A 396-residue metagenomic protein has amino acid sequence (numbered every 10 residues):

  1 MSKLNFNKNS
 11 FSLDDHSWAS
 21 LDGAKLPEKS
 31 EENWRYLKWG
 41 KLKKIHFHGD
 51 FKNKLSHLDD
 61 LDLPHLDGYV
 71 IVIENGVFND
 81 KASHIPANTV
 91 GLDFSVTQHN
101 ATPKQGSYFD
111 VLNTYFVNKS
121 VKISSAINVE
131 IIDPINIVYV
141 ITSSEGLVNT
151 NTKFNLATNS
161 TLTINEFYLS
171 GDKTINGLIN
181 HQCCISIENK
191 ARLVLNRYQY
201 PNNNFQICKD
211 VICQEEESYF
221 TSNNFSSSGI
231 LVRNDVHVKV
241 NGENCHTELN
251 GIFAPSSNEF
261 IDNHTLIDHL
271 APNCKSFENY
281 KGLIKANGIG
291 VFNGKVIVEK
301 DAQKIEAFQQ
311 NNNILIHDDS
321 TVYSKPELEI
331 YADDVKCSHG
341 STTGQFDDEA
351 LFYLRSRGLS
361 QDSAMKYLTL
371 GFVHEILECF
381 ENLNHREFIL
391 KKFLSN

Functional and structural regions predicted by a protein language model:
M1-T114, K119, G282-K285: N-terminal amphipathic, basic helical "cap/leader" segment at the start of enzyme domains
L21, S160, C245, A364-M365: Small-residue helix-packing motif on alpha-helices
K25-E28, V373-N382: Short arginine-rich
G40, F205, V373-H374: Short Asp/Glu-rich motifs
I73, I85-N88, L92-L359, C379-N396: Conserved beta-strand/loop scaffold segments within soluble protein domains that form the structured core and edges
D347-A350, K366-H374: Small/polar glycine-rich anion-binding or flexible loop at a beta-alpha turn
G358-S363, Y367: Basic (Lys/Arg-enriched) interaction patch that binds polyanionic ligands
